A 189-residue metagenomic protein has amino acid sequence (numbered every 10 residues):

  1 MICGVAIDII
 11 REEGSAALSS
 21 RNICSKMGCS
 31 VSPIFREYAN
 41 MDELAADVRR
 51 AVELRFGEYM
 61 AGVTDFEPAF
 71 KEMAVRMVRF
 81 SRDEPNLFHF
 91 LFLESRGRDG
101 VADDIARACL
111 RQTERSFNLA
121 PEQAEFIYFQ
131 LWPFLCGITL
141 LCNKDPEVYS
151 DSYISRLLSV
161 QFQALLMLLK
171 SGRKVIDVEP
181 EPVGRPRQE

Functional and structural regions predicted by a protein language model:
C3-I7, R11, A16-A17, G28 (+3 more regions): An amphipathic alpha-helix adjacent to DNA-recognition modules
I10, E43-V52, L91, S95 (+1 more regions): Alpha-helical DNA-contacting segments of helix-turn-helix folds
R21, S30-S32: Key DNA-contact positions within bacterial/archaeal DNA-binding proteins
C24: The alpha-helix within a helix-turn-helix
M60-H89, P121, Y128-L131: Hydrophobic alpha-helical connector segments
E72, F92-Q130, S152-M167: Amphipathic alpha-helical packing segments from all-alpha helical-bundle domains
L87-F90, P133-D151, A164-D177: Amphipathic C-terminal alpha-helical segment
R107-A108, N118, T139-C142, G172-E189: C-terminal regulatory/oligomerization modules of transcriptional regulators
